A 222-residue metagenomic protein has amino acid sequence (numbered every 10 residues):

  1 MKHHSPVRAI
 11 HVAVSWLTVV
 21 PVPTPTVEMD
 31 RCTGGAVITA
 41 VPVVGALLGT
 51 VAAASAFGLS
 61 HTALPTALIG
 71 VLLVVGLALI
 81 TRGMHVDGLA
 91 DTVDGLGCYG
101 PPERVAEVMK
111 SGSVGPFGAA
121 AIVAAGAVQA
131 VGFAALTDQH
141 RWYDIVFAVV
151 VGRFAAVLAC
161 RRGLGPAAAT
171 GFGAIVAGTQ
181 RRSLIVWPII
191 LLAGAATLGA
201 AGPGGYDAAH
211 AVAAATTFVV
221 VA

Functional and structural regions predicted by a protein language model:
M1-P6, G165-A222: C-terminal membrane-associated helical module and adjoining short loops/tails
K2-H3, V7-V37, V93-V108, C160-T179: Cytosolic, membrane-interface loops and tails of multi-pass inner-membrane proteins
V19, H85, D94, A119-I122 (+1 more regions): Alpha-helical transmembrane segments and their lipid-water interface positions in multi-pass membrane proteins
M29-T33, V37, V41, T62 (+11 more regions): Membrane-helix interfacial "entry" motifs
T33-A52, T92-H140, D144-F147, S183-T197: Multi-pass membrane catalytic core of lipid/isoprenoid biosynthesis enzymes
I38-V93, Y143-A148, Y206-A222: Membrane-embedded alpha-helical segments that form the functional core of polytopic membrane enzymes, especially those
A56-S60, T81, H85, F133-T137 (+3 more regions): Membrane-water interface at transmembrane helix exits
